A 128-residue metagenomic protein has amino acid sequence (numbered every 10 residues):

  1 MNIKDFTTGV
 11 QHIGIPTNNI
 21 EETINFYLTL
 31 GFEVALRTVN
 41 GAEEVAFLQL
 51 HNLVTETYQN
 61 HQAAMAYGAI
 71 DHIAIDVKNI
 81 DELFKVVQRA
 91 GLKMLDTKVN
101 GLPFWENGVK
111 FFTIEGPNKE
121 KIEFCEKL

Functional and structural regions predicted by a protein language model:
M1-E21, I70-I73, C125-L128: N-terminal beta-strand motif that seeds the catalytic metal site of vicinal oxygen chelate
M1-K4, Q88-L128: Vicinal oxygen chelate
T7, I15-V54: Core segments of cupin and vicinal oxygen chelate
N19-I20, V77-D81: Helix N-cap motif at beta-to-alpha junctions
L28-L30, V86-A90: Short amphipathic alpha-helices in soluble, non-transmembrane regions that often serve as interface/regulatory elements
E44-A46, D71, G108-F112: Short beta-strand micro-motifs in enzyme catalytic cores
M65-G68, A74-D76: Helix-adjacent hinge/juxtasegments
